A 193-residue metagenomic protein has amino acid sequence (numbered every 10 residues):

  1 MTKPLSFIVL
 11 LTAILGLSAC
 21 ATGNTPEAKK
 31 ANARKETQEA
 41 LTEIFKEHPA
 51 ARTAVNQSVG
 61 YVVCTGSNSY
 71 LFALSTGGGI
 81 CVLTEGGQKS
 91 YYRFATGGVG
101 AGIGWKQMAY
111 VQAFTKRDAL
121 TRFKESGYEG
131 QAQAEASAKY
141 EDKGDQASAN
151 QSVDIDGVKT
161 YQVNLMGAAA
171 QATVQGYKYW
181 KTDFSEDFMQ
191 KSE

Functional and structural regions predicted by a protein language model:
M1-V9: Bacterial N-terminal signal peptides that target proteins for export
G16-A19: C-terminal motif of bacterial Sec signal peptides marking the signal peptidase cleavage site
A21-E193: Small-residue-enriched, tightly packed secondary-structure blocks
